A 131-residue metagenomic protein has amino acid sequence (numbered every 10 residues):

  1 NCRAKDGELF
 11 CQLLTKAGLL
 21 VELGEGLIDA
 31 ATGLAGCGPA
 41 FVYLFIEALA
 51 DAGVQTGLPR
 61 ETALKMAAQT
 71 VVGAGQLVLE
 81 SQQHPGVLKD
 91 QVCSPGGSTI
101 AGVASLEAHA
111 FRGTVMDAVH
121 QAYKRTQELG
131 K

Functional and structural regions predicted by a protein language model:
N1-A30, Y43-E80, R125: Internal alpha-helical scaffold of NAD(P)-dependent oxidoreductase catalytic cores
L34: Conserved phosphate/anionic-ligand binding catalytic regions in large, soluble enzymes, centered on
G38: Aromatic-residue-lined binding/catalytic grooves and analogous aromatic/hydrophobic interfacial grooves in multimeric
K65-K131: NAD(P)-dependent Rossmann-like dehydrogenase/reductase catalytic/cofactor-binding core
